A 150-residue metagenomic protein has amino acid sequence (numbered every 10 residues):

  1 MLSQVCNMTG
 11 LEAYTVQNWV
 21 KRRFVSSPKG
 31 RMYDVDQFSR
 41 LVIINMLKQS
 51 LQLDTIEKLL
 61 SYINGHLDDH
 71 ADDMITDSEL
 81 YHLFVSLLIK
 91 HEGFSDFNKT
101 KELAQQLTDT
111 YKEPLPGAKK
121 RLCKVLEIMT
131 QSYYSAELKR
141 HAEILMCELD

Functional and structural regions predicted by a protein language model:
M1-N64: Basic helix-turn-helix/winged-helix DNA-binding cores and closely related short helical interaction motifs
R40-D150: Amphipathic alpha-helical "stalk" segments
